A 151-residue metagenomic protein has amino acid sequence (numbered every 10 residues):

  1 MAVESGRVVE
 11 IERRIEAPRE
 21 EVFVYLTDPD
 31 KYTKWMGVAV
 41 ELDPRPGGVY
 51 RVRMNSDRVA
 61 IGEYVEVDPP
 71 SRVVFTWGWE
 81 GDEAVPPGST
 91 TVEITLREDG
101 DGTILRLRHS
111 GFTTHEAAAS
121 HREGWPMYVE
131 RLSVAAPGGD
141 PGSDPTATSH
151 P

Functional and structural regions predicted by a protein language model:
M1-E41, P151: Hydrophobic ligand-binding cavity/cleft-lining segments
E4, G111-P151: A conserved amphipathic terminal alpha-helix motif
R14-A17, R51-N55: Alpha-helical scaffold segments that form or flank carboxylate-/histidine-based iron centers
I15, H109-G111: Hydrophobic beta-strand positions in extracellular immunoglobulin-like domains
V22, Y32, Y50, Y64 (+4 more regions): Hydrophobic pocket/interface hotspot
T27-D28, G37, P69, V134-G138: Residues at helix-coil transition
V40-P46, N55-I104, S110: Hydrophobic-ligand binding "helix-grip"
